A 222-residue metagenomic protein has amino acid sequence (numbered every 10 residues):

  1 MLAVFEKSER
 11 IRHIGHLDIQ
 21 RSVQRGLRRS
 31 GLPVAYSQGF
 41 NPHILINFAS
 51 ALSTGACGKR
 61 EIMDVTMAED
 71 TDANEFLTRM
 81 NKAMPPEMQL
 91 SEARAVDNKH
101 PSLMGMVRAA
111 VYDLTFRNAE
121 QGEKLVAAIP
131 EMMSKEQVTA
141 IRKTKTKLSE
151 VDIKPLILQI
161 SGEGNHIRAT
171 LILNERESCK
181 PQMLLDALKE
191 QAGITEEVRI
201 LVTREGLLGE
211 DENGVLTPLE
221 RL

Functional and structural regions predicted by a protein language model:
L2-L45: N-terminal, positively charged regions that mediate nucleic acid binding
F5, V65-T71, L114-E120, A169-E175: Short beta-strand-to-loop capping motifs
R12-L17, D70, N74-E75, E123-V126 (+1 more regions): Ordered, soluble secondary-structure elements with a strong preference for glycine-centered loop motifs and nearby
A35-M67, D97: Short, charge-patterned binding micro-sites
K59-D113: Ordered, amphipathic secondary-structure segments that act as subunit-interaction surfaces in large macromolecular
E75-M84, L125-M133, L184-L185: Short amphipathic alpha-helices in soluble, non-transmembrane regions that often serve as interface/regulatory elements
D113-K145: A contiguous pocket-lining binding segment that forms or flanks enzyme active sites
S134-L222: Core RNA-modification/binding signature centered on pseudouridine synthases
